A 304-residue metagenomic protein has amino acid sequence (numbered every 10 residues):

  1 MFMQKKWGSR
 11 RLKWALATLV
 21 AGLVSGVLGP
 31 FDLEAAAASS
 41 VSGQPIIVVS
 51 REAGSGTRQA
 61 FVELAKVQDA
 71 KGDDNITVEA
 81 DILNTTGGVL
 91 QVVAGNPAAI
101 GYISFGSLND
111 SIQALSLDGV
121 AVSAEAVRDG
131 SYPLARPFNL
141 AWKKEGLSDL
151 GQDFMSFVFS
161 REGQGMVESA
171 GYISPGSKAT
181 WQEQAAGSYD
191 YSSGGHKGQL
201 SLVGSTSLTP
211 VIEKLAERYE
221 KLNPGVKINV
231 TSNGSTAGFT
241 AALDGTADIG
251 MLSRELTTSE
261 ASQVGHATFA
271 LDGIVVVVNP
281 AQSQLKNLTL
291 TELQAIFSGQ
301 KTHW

Functional and structural regions predicted by a protein language model:
M1-W7: N-terminal Lys/Arg-rich, disordered targeting/topogenic segments
W7-E34: Sec-dependent N-terminal signal peptides of Gram-positive bacterial secreted proteins and lipoproteins
G26-W304: Exported/periplasmic ABC-transporter solute-binding proteins
